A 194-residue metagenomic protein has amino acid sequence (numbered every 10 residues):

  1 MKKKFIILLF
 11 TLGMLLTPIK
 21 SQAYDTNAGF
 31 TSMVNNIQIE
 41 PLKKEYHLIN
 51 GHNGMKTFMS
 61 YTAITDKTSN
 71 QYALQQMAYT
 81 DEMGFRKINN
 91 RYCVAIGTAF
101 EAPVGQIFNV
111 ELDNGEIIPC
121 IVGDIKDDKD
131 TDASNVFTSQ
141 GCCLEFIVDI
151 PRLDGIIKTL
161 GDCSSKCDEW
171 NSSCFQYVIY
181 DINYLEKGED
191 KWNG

Functional and structural regions predicted by a protein language model:
M1-A23: Sec-dependent N-terminal signal peptides of Gram-positive bacterial secreted proteins and lipoproteins
Y24-G194: Solvent-exposed, well-ordered loop and adjacent helix/strand elements within mature globular domains that form
